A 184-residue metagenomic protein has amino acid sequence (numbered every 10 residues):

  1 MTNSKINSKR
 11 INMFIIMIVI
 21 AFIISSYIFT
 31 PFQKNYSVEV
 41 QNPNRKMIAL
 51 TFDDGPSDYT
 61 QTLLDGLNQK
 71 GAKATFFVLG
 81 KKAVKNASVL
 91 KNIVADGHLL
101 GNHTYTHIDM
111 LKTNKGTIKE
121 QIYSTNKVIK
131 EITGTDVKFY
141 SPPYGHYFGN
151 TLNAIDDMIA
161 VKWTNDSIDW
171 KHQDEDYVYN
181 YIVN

Functional and structural regions predicted by a protein language model:
M1-K9: N-terminal Lys/Arg-rich, disordered targeting/topogenic segments
N12-I28: Hydrophobic membrane-insertion alpha-helices, especially the h-region of bacterial N-terminal signal peptides
T30-T113, T117-I118, V128, D136-V137: Active-site beta->alpha N-cap acidic-glycine motif
K91, I118-I122, E175-N180: Charged helix-capping and loop-helix junction motifs
T125: Active-site-proximal helices and loops of the catalytic beta/alpha 8
V128-E131, Y181: A generic secondary-structure signal
E131-N153: Basic- and aromatic-lined ligand-binding clefts that recognize polyanionic substrates
H146-V183: His/Asp/Glu-enriched short active-site or ligand-binding loop at hydrolase and phosphoryl-transfer sites
